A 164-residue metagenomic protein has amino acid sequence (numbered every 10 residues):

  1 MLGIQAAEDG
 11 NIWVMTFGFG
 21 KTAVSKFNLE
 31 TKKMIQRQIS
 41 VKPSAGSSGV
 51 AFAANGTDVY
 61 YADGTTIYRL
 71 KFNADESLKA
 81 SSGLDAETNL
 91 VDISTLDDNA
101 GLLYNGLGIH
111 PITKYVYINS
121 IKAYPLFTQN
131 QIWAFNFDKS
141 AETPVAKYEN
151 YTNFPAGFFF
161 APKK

Functional and structural regions predicted by a protein language model:
M1-A7, P43-T57, D97-I109, N150-K164: Repeated scaffold domains used in trafficking and secretory/extracellular systems, primarily beta-propellers
M1-R37: Solenoidal tandem-repeat scaffolds enriched in leucines and small polar residues
N11-M15, D58-Y61, Y68, K114-N119: Conserved beta-propeller blade signature
G18-K21, T66-Y68, K122-F127: Short glycine/acidic-enriched loop and turn motifs that connect beta-strands
F27-K33, K71-S77, N136-S140: Short loop/turn segments that connect beta-strands within beta-propeller blades
R37-A45, L84-G101, A146-Y151: Surface loop/turn motifs at the tips and blade-to-blade linkers of beta-strand repeat domains
I39-A45, N55-D85: Short helix-loop boundary/capping segments
F127-W133, F137-K164: Blade-level signature of beta-propeller repeat domains, shared across WD40, Kelch, NHL, RCC1 and BNR/Asp-box propellers
